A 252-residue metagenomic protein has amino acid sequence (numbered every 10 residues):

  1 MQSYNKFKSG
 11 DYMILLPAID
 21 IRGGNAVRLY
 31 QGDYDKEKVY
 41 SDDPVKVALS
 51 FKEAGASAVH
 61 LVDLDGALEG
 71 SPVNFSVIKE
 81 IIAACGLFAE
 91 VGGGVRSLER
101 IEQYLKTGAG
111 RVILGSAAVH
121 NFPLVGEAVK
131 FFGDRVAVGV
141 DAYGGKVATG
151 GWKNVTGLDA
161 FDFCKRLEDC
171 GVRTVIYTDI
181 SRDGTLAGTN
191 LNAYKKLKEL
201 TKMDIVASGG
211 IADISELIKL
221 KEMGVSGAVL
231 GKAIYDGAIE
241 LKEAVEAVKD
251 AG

Functional and structural regions predicted by a protein language model:
D20, F51, V59, Y104 (+4 more regions): Conserved, mostly hydrophobic/aromatic
A26-V27, Q31-D35, G110-D183: Conserved anion-binding
A58-N74, S116, Y177-A187: Glycine-rich, proline-tolerant flexible connector loops at the mouths of alpha/beta enzymes
H60-D63, E90, I113-L114, A137 (+2 more regions): Conserved beta-strand positions in the central sheet of alpha/beta enzyme cores
D65, V73-A128: Glycine/small-residue-rich loop that forms an oxyanion/phosphate-binding "nest" at active or ligand-binding sites
P72-K79, K153-D162, A187-K196: Charged helix-capping and loop-helix junction motifs
A89-G108, N192-Y194, K198-G227: Catalytic cores of alpha/beta
K106-L124, G209-D213, M223-L241: Glycine-rich phosphate-binding active-site loops on the catalytic face of alpha/beta enzymes
